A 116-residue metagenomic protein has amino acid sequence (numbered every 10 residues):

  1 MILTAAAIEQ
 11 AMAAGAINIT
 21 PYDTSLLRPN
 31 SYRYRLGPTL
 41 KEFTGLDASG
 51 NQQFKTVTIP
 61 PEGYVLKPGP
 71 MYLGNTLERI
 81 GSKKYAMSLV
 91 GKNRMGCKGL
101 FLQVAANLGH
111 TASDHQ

Functional and structural regions predicted by a protein language model:
M1-Q116: DUTPase catalytic domain/fold
